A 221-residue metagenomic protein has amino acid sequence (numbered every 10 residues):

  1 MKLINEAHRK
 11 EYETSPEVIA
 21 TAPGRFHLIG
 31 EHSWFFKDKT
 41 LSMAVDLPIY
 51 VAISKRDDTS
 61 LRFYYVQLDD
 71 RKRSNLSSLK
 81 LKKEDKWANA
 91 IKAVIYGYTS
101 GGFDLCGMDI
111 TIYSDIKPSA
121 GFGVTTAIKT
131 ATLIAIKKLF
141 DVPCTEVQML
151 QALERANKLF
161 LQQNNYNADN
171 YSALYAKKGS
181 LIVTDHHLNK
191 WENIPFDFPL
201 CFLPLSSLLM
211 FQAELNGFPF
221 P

Functional and structural regions predicted by a protein language model:
M1-T126, T130, I134-E146, Q151 (+2 more regions): ATP-binding N-lobe of GHMP and related small-molecule kinases
F36, V142-P221: ATP-dependent small-molecule kinase catalytic core of the GHMP/sugar-kinase superfamily and closely related
